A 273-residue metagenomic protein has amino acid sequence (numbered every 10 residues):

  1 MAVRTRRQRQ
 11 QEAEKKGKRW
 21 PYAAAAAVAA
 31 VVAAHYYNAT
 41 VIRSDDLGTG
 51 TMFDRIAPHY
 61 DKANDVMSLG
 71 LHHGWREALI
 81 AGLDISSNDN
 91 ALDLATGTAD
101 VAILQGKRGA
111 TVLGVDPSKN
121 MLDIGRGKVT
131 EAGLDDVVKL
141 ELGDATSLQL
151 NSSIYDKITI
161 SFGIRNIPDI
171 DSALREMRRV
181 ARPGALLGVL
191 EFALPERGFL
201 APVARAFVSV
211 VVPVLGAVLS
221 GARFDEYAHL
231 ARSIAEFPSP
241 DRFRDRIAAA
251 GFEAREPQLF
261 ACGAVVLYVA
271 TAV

Functional and structural regions predicted by a protein language model:
A13-T51: N-terminal auxiliary segments of SAM/dcSAM-dependent transferases
H59, L69-D89: Conserved alpha-helix/loop element of class I SAM-dependent methyltransferases that forms part of the SAM/SAH-binding
N90-S147: Class I SAM-dependent methyltransferase SAM/SAH-binding core
V115, L190-A250, E256: C-terminal alpha-helical "lid/dimerization" subdomain adjacent to the S-adenosyl-L-methionine
T146-I158: A short acidic, Gly/Pro-enriched loop at the edge of an enzyme's catalytic core that lines a small-molecule cofactor
D156-I170, A193: A short SAM/SAH-binding and catalytic strip from SAM-dependent methyltransferases
D171-L186: A short glycine-rich, Lys/Arg-flanked "PGG" loop and its adjoining helix->strand segment in the class I
A250-V273: Core SAM-dependent methyltransferase catalytic element
